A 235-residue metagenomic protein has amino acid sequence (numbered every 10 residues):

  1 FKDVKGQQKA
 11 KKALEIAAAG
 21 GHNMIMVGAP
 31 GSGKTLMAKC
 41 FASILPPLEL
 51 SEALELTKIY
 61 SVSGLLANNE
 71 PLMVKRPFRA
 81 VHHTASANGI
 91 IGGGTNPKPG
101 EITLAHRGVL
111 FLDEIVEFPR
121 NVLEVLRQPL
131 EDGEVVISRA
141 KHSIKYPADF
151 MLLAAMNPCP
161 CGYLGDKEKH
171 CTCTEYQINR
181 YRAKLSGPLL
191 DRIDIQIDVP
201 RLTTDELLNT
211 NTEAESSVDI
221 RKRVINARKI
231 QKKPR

Functional and structural regions predicted by a protein language model:
F1-K11, P47: Dynamic helix-loop-helix/coil hinge segments at AAA+ ATPase domain boundaries and subdomain interfaces
K9, G20-M26, H106-G108: Pre-Walker A (Motif I) flank of P-loop NTPase domains
I25-E70, D132: Walker A/P-loop
K75-R79, K98-R107, I137-N157, E168-K169 (+1 more regions): AAA+/SF3 P-loop NTPase mechanochemical coupling elements
R107, D113-I115, V125-L126: Walker B catalytic acidic pair
D113-E114, A140-K141, A154-C159, V199-L202: A short beta-strand-to-loop transition that corresponds to the Sensor-1 phosphate-sensing loop of AAA+ P-loop ATPases
L123-I144: Conserved catalytic/switch belt of AAA+ P-loop NTPases
K145-D149, C159-R235: Phosphate-sensing "switch" segment of ASCE/P-loop ATPases
